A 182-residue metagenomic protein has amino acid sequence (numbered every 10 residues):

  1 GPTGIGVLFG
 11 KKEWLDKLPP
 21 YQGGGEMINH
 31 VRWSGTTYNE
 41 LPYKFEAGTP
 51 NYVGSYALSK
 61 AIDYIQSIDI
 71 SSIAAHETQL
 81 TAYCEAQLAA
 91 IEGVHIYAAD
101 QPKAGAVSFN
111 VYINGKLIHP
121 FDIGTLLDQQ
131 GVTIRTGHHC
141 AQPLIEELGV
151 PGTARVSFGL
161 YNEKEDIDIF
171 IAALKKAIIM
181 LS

Functional and structural regions predicted by a protein language model:
G1-S182: Pyridoxal 5′-phosphate
